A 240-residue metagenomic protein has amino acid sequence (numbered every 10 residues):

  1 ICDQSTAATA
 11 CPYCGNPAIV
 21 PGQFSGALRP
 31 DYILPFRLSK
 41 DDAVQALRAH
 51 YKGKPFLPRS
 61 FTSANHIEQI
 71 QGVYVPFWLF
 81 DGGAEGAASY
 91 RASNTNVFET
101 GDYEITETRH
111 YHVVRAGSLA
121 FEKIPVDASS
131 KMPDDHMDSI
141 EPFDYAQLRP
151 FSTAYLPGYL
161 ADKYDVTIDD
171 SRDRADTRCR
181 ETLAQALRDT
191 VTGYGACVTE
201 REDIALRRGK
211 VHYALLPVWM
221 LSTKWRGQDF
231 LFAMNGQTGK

Functional and structural regions predicted by a protein language model:
I1, C11-C14: Short cysteine-rich clusters marking metal-coordination/redox-active sites
I1-T6, A18: Cys/His-rich microdomains that often coordinate metals
T9-P12, S25: Long, low-complexity intrinsically disordered regions
G15-Q23: Short Cys/His-rich micro-motifs in 6-15 aa windows
L28-K224: Charged, low-complexity helical/coil segments in non-catalytic cytosolic or luminal regions
A214-K240: Extended, hydrophilic extramembrane loops/domains of integral membrane proteins
